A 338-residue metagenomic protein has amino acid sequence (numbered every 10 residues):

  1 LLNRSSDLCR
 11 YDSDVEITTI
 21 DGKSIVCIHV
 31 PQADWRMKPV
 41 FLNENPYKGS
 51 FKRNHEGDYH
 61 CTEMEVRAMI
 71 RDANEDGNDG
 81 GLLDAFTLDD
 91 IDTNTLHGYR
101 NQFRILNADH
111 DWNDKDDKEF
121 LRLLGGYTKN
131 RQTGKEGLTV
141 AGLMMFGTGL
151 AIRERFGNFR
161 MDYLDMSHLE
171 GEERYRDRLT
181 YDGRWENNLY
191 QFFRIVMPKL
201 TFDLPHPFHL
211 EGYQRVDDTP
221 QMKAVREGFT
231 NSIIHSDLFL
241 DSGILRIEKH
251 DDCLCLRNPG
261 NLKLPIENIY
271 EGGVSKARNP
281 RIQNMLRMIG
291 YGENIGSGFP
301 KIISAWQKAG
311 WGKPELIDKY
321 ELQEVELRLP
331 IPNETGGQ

Functional and structural regions predicted by a protein language model:
L2-S5: Short, small-residue-biased leader/transition segments that mark boundaries at the very start of proteins
T19-F41: Elongated alpha-helical scaffolds
I20-G22, H250, E321: Structural motif
A33, G49-R226, S232-L240, P265-S275 (+2 more regions): Active-site helix-to-loop segments that bind/position phosphate- or nucleotide-bearing substrates and donors across
S236-N258: ATP-lid-like helix-loop hinge signature
L254-G290, E334-Q338: Glycine-rich/acidic phosphate-handling loop/turn and adjacent ATP-lid/helix of nucleotide-binding kinase/ATPase domains
E293-N294, K301-G312: Conserved glycine-/histidine-rich ATP-lid loop and adjacent helix of the Bergerat-fold HATPase_c
K308-A309, E315, Y320, R328-Q338: Short, low-complexity, charged/polar intrinsically disordered tails
